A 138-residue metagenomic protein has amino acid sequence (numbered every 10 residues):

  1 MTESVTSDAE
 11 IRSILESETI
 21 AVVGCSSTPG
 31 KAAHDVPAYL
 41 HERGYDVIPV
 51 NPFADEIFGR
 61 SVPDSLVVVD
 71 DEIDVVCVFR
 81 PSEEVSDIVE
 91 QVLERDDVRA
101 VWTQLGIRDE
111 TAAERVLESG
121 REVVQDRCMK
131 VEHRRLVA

Functional and structural regions predicted by a protein language model:
M1-L15, A138: Haloarchaeal acidic low-complexity proteome signature biased toward cell-envelope/secretome components but also
E16-S17, I73: Phosphate-coordination loops involved in phosphoryl transfer and adenosine-cofactor binding
A21, S26-G30, P37-F58: NAD(P)-binding Rossmann-fold cofactor-contacting core
Y45, D96-R99, S119-R121: A short helix->loop->beta-strand "cap" motif at the edges of active sites that frequently abuts
R60-S65: Conserved SAM-binding strand-loop segment of SAM-dependent methyltransferases
L66-G106: Mid-chain, well-packed structural core segment of small domains
L105-V137: Rossmann-fold NAD(P)-binding glycine/threonine-rich loop
